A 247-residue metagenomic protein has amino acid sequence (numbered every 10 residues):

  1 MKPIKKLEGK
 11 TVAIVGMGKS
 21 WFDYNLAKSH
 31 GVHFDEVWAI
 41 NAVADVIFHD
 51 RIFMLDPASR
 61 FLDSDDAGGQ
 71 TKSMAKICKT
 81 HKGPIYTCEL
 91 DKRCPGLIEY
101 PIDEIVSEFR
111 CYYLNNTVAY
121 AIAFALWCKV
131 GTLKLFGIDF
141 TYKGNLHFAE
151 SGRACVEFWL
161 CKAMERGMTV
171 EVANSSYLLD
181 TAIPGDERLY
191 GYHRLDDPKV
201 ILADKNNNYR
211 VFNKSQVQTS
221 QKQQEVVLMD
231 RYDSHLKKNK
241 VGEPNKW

Functional and structural regions predicted by a protein language model:
M1-W247: Metal-ion/cofactor- or nucleotide/acyl-coenzyme-handling active-site neighborhoods
